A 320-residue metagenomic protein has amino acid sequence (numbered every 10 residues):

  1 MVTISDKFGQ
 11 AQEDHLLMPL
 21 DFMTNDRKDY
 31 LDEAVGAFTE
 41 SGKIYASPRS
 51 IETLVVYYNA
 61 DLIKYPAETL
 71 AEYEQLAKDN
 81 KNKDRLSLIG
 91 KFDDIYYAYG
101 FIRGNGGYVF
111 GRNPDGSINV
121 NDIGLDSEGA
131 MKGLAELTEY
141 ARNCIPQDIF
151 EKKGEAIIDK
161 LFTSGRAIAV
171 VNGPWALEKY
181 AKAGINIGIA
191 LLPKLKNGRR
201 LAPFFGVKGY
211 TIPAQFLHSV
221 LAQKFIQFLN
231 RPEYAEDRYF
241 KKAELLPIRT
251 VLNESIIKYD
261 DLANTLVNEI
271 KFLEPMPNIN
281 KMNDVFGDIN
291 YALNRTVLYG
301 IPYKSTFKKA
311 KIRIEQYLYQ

Functional and structural regions predicted by a protein language model:
M1-T3, I168-G173, G188: Paired acidic/hydrophobic, glycine-rich loop segments that form the ligand-binding mouth/hinge of periplasmic-binding
I4-V55, Y65, L70-E74, A190: Hinge/lid segment of periplasmic solute-binding proteins
D6, L70-E72, D148-T163: Short helix-initiation/N-cap motifs at beta->coil->alpha
D21-Y30, Y108-L134, K182, K194-P203: Short, solvent-exposed loop/beta-turn-alpha elements that line the ligand-binding surface or hinge of extracytoplasmic
I44, R142, A181-E244, Y291 (+2 more regions): Extracytoplasmic/periplasmic substrate-recognition and gating elements
Y45-R49, L54, E74-D126, A167: Extracytoplasmic/periplasmic solute-binding protein
A77, N119-E151: Glycine-centered hinge/linker elements that transmit conformational signals in sensory and ligand-binding systems
A190, Y239-Y291, R295: Long, aromatic- and glycine/proline-rich binding clefts that accommodate carbohydrate-like moieties
